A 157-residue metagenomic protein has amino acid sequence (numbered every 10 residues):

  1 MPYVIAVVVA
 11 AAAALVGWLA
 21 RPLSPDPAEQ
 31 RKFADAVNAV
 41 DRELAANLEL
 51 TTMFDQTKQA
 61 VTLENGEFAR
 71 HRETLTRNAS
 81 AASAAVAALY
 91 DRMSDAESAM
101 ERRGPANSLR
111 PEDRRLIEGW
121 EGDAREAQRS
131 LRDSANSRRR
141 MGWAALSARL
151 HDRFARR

Functional and structural regions predicted by a protein language model:
M1-A28: Membrane-embedded hydrophobic alpha-helical segments
R31: Phosphate- and other anionic-substrate recognition elements at nucleic-acid/protein interfaces
A34, N38-H151: Interfacial alpha-helical end/capping and short helix-turn segments at domain and membrane boundaries
